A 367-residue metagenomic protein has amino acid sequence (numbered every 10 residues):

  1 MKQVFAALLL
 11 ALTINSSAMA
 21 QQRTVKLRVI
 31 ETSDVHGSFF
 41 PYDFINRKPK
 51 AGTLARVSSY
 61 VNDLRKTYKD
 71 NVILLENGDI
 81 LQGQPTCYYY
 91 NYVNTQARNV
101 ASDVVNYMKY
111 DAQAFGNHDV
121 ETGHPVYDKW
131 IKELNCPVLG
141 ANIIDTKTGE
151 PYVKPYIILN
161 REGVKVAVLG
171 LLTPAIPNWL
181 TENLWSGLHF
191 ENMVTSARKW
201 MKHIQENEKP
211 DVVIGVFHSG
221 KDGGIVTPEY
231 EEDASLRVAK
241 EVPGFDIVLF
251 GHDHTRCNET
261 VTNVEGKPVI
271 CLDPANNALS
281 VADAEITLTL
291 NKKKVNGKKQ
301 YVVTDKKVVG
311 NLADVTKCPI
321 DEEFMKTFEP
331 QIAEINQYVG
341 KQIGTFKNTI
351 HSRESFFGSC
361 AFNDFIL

Functional and structural regions predicted by a protein language model:
F5-A6, M19-K26, I30, H36-G37 (+5 more regions): Non-catalytic terminal accessory segments
A6-N15: Bacterial N-terminal signal peptides
Q21-L312, A361-F362: Acidic, metal/ion-coordinating pockets
